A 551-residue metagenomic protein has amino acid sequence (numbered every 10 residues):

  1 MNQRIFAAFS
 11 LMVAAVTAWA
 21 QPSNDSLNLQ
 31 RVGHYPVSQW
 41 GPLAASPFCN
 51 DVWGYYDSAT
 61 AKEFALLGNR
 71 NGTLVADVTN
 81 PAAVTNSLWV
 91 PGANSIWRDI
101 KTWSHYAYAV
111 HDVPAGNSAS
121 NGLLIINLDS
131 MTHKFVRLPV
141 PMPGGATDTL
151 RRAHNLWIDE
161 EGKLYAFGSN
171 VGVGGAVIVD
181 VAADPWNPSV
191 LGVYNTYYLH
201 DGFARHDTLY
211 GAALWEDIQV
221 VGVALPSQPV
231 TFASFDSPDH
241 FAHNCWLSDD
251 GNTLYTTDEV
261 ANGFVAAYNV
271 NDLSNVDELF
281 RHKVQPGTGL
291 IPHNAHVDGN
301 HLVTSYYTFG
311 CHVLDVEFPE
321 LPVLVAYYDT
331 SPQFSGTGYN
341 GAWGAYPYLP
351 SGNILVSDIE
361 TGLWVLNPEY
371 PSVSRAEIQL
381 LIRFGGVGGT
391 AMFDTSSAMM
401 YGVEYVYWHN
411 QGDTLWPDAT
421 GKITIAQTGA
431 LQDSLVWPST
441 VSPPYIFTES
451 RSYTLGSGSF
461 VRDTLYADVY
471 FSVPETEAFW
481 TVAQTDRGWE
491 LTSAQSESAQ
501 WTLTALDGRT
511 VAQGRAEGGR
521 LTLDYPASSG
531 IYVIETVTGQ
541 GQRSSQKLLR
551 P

Functional and structural regions predicted by a protein language model:
V13-A15: N-terminal signal peptide c-region/cleavage motif recognized by signal peptidases
W19-R383: Feature marking well-ordered beta-strand scaffolds used for ligand recognition
P368-L381, L465-G488, A494: Residue-level detector of functionally pivotal "anchor" positions at catalytic/ligand-binding pockets or at interdomain
E377-S396: Beta-strand-rich structural segments
G386-M392, Y401-G429, G514-A516: Short, acidic Ser/Thr/Gly-rich low-complexity loop/linker segments typical of extracellular and cell-surface proteins
S396-Q411, A499-D507: Change to "...patches in solvent-exposed regions of secreted, membrane-anchored, or virion-exposed structural
A430, L435-T454, S459-Y470, T538-S545: A short, solvent-exposed loop/turn motif at the edges and junctions of modular extracellular/periplasmic domains
E475-P551: C-terminal outer-membrane/trafficking sorting elements
